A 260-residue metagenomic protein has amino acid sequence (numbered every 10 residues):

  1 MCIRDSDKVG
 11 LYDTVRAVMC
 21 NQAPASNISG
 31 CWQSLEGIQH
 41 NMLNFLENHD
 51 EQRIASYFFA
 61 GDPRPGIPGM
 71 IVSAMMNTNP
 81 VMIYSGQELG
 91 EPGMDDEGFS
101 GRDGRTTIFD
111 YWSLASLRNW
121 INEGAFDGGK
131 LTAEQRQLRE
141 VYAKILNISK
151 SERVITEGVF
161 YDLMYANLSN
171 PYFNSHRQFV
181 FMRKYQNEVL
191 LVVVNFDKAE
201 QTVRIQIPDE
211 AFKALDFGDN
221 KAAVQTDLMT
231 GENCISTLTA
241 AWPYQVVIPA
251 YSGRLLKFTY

Functional and structural regions predicted by a protein language model:
M1-I3: Short, small-residue-biased leader/transition segments that mark boundaries at the very start of proteins
D5-G10, T107-D110: Acidic, His- and aromatic-enriched active-site or binding-groove loops in soluble protein domains that engage sugars
V9, L46, W112, T226-E232: Residues at the C-termini of beta-strands that transition into short coil/loop
D13-S34: Core domains of carbohydrate- and sulfate-ester-processing enzymes
S26-N27, E36-N48, R53-A222: Loop/helix patches that line or flank the sugar-binding groove of alpha-linked glycan CAZymes
G30-W32, N167-L168, W242-Y244: Short, P/G- and charge-enriched loop/turn segments at secondary-structure junctions
K221-A241: Solvent-exposed beta-strand/loop surfaces of large extracellular or lumenal domains
I235-Y260: C-terminal beta-strand-rich structural cap/linker in extracellular carbohydrate-active enzymes
